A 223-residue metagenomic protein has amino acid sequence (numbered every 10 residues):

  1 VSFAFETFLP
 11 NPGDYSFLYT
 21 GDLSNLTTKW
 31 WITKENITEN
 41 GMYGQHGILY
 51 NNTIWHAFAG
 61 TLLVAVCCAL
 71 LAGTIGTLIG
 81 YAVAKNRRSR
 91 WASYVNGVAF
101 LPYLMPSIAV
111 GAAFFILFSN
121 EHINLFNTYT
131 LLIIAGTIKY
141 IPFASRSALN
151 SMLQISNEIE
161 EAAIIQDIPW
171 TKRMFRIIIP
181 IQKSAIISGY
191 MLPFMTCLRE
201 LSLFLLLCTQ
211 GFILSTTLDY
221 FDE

Functional and structural regions predicted by a protein language model:
V1-P12, K29-Y43, G47, N51-L153 (+3 more regions): Membrane-water interface segments at the C-terminal ends of transmembrane alpha-helices in multi-pass inner-membrane
S16-Y19: Membrane-interface alpha-helices at helix entry/exit sites of multi-pass transporters
D22-T27, G211-F212: Extracytoplasmic catalytic/substrate-binding loops of multi-pass membrane glycan-assembly enzymes
E160-E161: Short alpha-helical segment that forms part of, or immediately flanks, the ligand-binding pocket in carbohydrate-active
I164: Alpha-helical residues within the helix-turn-helix
T216-T217: Active-site-proximal cap/loop segments of hydrolase catalytic domains
